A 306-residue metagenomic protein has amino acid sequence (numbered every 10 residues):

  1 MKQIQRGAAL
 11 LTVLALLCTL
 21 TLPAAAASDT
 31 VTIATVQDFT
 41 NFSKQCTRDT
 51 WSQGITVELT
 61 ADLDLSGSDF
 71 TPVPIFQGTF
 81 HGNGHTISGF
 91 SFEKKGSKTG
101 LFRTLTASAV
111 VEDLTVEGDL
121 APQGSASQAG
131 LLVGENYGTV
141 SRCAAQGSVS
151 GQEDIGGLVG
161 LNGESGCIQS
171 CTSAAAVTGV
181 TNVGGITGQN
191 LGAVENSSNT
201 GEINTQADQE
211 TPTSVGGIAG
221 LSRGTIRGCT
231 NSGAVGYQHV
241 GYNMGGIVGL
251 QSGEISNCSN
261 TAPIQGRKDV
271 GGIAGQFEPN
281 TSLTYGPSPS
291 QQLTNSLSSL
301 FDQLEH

Functional and structural regions predicted by a protein language model:
M1-L11: Bacterial N-terminal signal peptides that target proteins for export
K2-I4, C18, K44: A generic local structural motif
L10-T19: Bacterial N-terminal signal peptides
A25-H306: Surface-exposed repetitive/solenoidal architectures
